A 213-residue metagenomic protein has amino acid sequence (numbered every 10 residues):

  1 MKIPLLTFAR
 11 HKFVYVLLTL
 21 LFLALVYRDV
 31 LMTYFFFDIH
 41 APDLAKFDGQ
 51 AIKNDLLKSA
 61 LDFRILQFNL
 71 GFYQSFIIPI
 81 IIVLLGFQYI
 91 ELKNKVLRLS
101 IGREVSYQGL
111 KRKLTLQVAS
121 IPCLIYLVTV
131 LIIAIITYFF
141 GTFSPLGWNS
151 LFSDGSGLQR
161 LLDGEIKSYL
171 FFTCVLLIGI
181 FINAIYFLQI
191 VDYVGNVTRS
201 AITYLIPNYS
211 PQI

Functional and structural regions predicted by a protein language model:
M1-L18: Aromatic- and glycine-rich beta-strand/loop motifs that create alpha-glucan
I3, N94-I101, Y193-N196: Cytoplasmic membrane-interface regions of multi-pass membrane proteins
H11, E104-Y107, N196-A201: Short loop-to-helix capping motifs
V16, C174-I178, L205: Hydrophobic alpha-helical transmembrane segments
L17-V30: Transmembrane signal-anchor helices characteristic of membrane glycosylation enzymes that use polyprenol
L18-L21, R199-Q212: Central hydrophobic cores of alpha-helical transmembrane segments in multi-pass integral membrane proteins
Y27-I80, L84-F87, T115-N196: Secretory targeting signals
Q88-C123: Helix-loop-helix units of permease transmembrane domains in multi-pass membrane transporters, especially ABC
